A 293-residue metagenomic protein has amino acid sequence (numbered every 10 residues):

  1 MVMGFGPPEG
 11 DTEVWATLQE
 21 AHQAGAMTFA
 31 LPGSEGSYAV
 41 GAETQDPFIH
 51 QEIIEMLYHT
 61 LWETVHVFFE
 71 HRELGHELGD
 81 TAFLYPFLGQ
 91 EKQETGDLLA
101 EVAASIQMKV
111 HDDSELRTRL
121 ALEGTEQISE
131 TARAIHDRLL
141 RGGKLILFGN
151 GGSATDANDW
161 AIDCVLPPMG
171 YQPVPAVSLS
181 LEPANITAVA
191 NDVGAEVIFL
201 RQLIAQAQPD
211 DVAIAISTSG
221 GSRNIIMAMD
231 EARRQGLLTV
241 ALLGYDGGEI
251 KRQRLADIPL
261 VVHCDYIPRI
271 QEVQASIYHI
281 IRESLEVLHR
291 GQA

Functional and structural regions predicted by a protein language model:
M1, P8, A134-A207: Glycine-rich, small/polar surface segments that engage phosphate groups of diverse ligands
E9-T17, A154-N158, G221-A228: Short glycine/serine/threonine-rich phosphate/pyrophosphate-binding segments that cradle anionic phosphate groups
G25, G142-G143, G236: Glycine-centered short loops/turns at secondary-structure junctions
M27, L31-F87, L243-A293: Short alpha-helices
T28, L145-I146, T239: Hydrophobic beta-strand scaffold residues
H76-A121: Cofactor-/ligand-binding subdomain signature composed of acidic, glycine-rich, tryptophan-containing flexible loops
A121-R141: A short, well-structured juxtamembrane/interface segment
